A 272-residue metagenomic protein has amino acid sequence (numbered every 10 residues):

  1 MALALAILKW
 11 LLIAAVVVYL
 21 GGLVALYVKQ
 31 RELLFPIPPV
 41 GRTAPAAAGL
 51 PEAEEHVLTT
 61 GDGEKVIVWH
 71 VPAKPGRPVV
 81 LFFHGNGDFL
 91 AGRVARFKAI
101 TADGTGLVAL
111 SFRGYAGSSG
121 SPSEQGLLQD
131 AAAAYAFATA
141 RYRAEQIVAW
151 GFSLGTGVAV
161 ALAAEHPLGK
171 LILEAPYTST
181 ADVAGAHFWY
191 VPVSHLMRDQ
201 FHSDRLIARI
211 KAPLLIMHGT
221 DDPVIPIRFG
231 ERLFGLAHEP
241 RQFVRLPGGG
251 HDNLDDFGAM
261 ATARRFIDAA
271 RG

Functional and structural regions predicted by a protein language model:
I13-L58: An N-terminal hydrophobic leader/cap segment in hydrolases
G61-R141, E145, A163: Membrane-embedded segments
R96, S203, A212, P226-G235: Short alpha-helix in the alpha/beta-hydrolase fold that links the catalytic acid
A136-A140, A144-Y190: Primarily recognizes the serine-hydrolase "nucleophile elbow" in alpha/beta-hydrolase and SGNH/GDSL folds
R209-K211, I216-H218, D222: Short beta-strand/loop motif that positions the catalytic acidic residue of the alpha/beta-hydrolase fold
T220-I225, H251-N253: Acidic catalytic loop of the alpha/beta-hydrolase fold
E231-D252: Catalytic histidine neighborhood in serine/cysteine hydrolases with alpha/beta-hydrolase-type architecture
L254-A269: Post-His helix in hydrolase/transferase enzymes
